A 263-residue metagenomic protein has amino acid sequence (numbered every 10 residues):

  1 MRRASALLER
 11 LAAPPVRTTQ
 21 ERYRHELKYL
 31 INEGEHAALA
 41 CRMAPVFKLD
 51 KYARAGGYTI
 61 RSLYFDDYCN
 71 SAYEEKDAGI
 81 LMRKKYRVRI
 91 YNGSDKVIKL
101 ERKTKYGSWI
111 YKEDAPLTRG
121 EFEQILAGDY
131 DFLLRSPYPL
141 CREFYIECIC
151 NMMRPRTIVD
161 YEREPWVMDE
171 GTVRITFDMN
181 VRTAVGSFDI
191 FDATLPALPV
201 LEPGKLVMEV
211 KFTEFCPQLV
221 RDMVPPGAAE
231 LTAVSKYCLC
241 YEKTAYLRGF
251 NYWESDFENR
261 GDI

Functional and structural regions predicted by a protein language model:
M1-I263: Phosphate-end processing signature that detects enzymes handling 5′-triphosphorylated RNA and polyphosphate
